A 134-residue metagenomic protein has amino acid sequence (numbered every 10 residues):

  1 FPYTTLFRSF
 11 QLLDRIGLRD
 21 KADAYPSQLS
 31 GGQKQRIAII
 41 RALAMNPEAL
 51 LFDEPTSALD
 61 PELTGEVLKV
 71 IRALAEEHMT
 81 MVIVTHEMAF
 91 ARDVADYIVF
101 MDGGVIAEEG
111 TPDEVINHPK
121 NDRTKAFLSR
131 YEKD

Functional and structural regions predicted by a protein language model:
F1-L6: Short, small-residue-biased leader/transition segments that mark boundaries at the very start of proteins
A24-S27, M45, E77: Conserved signature/switch motifs of ABC ATPase nucleotide-binding domains
L50-D53: Catalytic Walker B motif of ABC-type/P-loop ATPase nucleotide-binding domains
T85-H86: H-loop/switch region of ABC-family ATPase nucleotide-binding domains
A91-D93: A short, surface-exposed alpha-helical micro-motif characterized by mixed small hydrophobic and charged/polar residues
E109-G110: ABC ATPase "signature
